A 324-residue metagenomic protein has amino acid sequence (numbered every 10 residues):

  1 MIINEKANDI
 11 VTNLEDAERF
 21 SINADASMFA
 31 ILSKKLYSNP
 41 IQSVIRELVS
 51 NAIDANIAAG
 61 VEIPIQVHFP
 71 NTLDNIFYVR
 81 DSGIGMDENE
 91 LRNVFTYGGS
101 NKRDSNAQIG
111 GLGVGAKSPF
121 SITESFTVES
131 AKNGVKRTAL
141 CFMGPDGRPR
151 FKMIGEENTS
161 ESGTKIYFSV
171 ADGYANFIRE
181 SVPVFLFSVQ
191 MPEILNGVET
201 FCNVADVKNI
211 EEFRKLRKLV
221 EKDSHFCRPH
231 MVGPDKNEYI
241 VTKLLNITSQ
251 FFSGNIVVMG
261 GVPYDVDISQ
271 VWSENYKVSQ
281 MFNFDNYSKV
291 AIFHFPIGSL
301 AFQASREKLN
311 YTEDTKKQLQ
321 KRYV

Functional and structural regions predicted by a protein language model:
M1-I22, A55-I109, V135-V324: Interdomain "switch/hinge" adjacent to the Bergerat
S27, T72, L112: Short acidic loop-to-helix transition motifs that present clustered carboxylates
S27-K35, N39: Activation segment of protein kinase catalytic domains, centered on the conserved DFG
L36-V67, G115-F120: Conserved ATP-binding N-box helix of the HATPase_c
P40-I45, E90, G110, I122 (+1 more regions): Helical mechanochemical/support elements of P-loop NTPase systems and associated helical scaffolds
S105-T123: Glycine-rich phosphate-binding loop
E124-E129: Glycine-rich ATP-binding loops of the HATPase_c
